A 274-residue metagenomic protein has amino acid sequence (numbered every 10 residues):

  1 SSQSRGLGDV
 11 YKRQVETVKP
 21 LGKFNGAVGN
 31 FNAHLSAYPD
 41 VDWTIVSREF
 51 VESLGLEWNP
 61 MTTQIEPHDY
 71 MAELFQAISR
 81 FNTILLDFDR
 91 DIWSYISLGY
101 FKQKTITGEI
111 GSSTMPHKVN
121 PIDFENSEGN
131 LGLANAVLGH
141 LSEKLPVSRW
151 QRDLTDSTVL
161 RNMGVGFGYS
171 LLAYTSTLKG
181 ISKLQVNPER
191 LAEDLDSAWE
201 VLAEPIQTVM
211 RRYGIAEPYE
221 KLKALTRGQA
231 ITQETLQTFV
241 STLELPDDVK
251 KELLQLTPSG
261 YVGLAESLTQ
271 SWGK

Functional and structural regions predicted by a protein language model:
S1-Y11: Short, small-residue-biased leader/transition segments that mark boundaries at the very start of proteins
D9-K144: Internal glycine-rich alpha/beta core junctions
Q14, I110-K274: Catalytic-core signal marking the mid-to-C-terminal active-site face
